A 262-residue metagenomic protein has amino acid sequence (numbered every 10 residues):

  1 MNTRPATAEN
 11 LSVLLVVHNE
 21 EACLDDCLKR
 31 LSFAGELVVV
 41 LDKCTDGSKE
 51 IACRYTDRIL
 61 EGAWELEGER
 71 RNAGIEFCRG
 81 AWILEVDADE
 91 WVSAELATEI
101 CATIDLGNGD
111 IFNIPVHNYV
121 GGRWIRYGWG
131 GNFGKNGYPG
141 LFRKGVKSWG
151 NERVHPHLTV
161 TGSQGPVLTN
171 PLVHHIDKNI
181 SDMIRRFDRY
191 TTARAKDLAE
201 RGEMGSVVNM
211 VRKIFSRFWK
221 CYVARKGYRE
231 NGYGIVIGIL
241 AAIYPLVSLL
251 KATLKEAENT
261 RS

Functional and structural regions predicted by a protein language model:
N10-S12, E36: Cell-envelope/extracellular polymer assembly enzymes that use nucleotide-activated donors
L14-F33: Short, well-formed alpha-helical segments that are part of the catalytic scaffolds of diverse glycosyltransferases
A22-D25, D46-Y55, E95-L96: Acidic helix N-cap motif at the loop->helix transition within catalytic regions of sugar-transfer enzymes
R30, L41-E50, W64, D87: A conserved acidic beta->alpha catalytic loop
F33, R54-Y55, T161: Short, structured coil segments at secondary-structure junctions
K49-R79: Conserved donor nucleotide-binding strand/loop of the catalytic core
E69-I75, W82, V86, S93-N259: Catalytic-site signature of metal-activated, phosphate-bearing donor transferases, centered on the GT-A/GT-A-like
